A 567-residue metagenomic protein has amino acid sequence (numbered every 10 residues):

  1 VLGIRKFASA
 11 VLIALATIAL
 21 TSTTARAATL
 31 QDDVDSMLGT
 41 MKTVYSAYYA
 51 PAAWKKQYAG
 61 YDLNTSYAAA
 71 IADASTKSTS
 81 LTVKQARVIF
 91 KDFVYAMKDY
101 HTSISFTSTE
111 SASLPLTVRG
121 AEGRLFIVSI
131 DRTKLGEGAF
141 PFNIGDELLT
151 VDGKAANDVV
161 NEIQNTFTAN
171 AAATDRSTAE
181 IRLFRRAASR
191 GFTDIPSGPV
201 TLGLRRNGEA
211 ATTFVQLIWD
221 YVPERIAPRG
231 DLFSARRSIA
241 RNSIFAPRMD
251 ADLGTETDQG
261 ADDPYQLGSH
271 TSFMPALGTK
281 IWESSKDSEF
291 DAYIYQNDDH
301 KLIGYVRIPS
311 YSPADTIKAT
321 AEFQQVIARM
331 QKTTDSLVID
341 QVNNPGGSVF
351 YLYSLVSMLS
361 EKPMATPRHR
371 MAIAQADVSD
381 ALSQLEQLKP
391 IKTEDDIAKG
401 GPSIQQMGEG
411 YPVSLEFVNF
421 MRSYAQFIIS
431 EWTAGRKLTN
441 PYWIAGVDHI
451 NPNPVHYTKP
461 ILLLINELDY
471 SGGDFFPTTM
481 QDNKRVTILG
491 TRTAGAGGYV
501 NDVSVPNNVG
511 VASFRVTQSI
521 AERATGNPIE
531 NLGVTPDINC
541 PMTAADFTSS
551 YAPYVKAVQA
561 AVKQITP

Functional and structural regions predicted by a protein language model:
V1-R5: N-terminal secretory signal peptides that target proteins for export/translocation
A10-A19: Bacterial N-terminal signal peptides
A27-Q406, Y411, L462, F475 (+5 more regions): Flexible, low-complexity junctional segments that flank or bridge functional domains
V413-I450, S471, T491-Y499: Flexible, gly/ser-rich surface segments that form the specificity/activation loops bordering the active-site cleft
Q426, R515-V534: Metal-dependent DNA phosphodiester-chemistry modules and their immediately adjacent helices/loops in DNA-processing
D448-L464: Short, conserved helix/loop micro-motifs enriched in His/Cys and acidic residues
P460-A496: Extended C-terminal subregions enriched in glycine
